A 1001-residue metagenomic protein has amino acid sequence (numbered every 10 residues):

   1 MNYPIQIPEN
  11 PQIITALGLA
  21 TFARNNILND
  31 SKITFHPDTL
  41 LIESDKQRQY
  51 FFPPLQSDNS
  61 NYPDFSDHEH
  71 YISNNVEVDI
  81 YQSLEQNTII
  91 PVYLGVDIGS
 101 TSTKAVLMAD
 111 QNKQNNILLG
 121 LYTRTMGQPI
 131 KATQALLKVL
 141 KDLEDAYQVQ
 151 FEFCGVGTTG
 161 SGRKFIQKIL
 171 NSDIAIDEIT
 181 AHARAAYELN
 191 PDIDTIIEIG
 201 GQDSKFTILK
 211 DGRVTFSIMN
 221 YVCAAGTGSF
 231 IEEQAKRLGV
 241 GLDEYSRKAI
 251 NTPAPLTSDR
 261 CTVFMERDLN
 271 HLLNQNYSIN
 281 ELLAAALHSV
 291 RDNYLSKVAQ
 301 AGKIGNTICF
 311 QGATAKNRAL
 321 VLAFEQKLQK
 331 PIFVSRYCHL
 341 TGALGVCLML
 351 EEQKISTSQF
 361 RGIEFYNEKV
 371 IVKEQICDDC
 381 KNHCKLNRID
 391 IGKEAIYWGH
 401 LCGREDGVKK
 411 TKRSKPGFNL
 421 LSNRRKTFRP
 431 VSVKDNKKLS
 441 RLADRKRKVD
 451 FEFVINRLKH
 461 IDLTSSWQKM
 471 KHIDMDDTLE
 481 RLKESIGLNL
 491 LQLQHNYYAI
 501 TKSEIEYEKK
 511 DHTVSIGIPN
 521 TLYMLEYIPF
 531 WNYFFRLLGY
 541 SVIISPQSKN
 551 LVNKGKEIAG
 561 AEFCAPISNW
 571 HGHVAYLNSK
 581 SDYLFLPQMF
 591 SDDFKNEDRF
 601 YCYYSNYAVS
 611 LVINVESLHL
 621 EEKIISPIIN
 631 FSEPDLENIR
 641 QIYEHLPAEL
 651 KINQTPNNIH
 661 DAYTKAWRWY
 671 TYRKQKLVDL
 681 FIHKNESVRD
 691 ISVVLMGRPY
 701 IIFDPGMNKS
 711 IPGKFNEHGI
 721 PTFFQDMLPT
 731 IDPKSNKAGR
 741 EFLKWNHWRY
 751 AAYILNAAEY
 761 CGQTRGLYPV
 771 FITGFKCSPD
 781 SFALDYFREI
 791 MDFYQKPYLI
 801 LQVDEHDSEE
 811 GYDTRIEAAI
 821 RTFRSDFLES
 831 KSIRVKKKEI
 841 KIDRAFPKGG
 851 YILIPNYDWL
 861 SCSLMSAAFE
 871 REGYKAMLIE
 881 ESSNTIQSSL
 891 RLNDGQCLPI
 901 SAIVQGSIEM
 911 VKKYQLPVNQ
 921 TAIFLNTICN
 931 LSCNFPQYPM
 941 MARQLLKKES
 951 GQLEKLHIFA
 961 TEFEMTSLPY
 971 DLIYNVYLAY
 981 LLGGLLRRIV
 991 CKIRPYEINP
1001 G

Functional and structural regions predicted by a protein language model:
M1, N10-Q12, T159-G162, S289 (+3 more regions): Glycine-rich phosphate-binding loops at beta-strand->alpha-helix junctions
N2-L17, D173-A181, E325-L344, Y540-S548 (+2 more regions): Conserved phosphate-binding/catalytic loops in two-lobed NTP-binding clefts
Y3, V222-I231, K354-G1001: An N-terminal assembly and electron-transfer interface module characteristic of large anaerobic redox and radical
P8-D45, R184, I231-E232, R336-F360 (+2 more regions): Glycine-rich phosphate-binding/hydrolytic loop that grips phosphoryl groups
T15, T21-N25, G120-Q134, R213-A254 (+5 more regions): Glycine-rich phosphate-binding loop plus the immediately following alpha-helix
L28-S57, T207-G212, N220-Y221, I231-V263 (+3 more regions): A short helix-loop
Y71-S83, L136-L143, L282-G305: Phosphate/ATP-binding catalytic cores across multiple sugar-kinase/actin-like superfamilies, primarily ASKHA
Y81-N115, I193-K210, I376-D390: Gly/Thr-rich phosphate-binding beta-strand-loop-beta motif of the actin/hexokinase/Hsp70
